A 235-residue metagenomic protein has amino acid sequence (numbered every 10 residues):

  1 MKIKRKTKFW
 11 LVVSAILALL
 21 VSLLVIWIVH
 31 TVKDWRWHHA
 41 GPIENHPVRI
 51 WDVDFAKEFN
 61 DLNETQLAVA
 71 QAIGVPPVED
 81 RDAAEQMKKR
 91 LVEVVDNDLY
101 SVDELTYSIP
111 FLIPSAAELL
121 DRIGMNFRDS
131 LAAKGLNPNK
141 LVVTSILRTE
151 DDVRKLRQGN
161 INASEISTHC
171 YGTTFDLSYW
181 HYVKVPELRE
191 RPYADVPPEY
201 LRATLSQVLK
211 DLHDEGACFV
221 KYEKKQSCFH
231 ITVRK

Functional and structural regions predicted by a protein language model:
K2-L20: N-terminal Sec-pathway targeting helices
S22-A132, K224, R234-K235: Extracytoplasmic cell-surface/polysaccharide-interacting catalytic and binding patches
V102-S115, L141-V143, E187-E199, T232-R234: Second-shell loop/turn segments in exported
L112-L119, I123, N137, D152 (+1 more regions): Stable alpha-helical elements in mature extracytoplasmic
I123-K134, L147, L209-G216: Sec/Tat-exported extracytoplasmic proteins
L136-V153: Acidic helix-start/capping segments at beta-turn-to-alpha-helix junctions
E150-E165: Charged, often glycine-rich, active-site loop that binds/positions anionic groups
I166-K235: Catalytic cores and adjacent binding grooves of peptidoglycan-active enzymes
